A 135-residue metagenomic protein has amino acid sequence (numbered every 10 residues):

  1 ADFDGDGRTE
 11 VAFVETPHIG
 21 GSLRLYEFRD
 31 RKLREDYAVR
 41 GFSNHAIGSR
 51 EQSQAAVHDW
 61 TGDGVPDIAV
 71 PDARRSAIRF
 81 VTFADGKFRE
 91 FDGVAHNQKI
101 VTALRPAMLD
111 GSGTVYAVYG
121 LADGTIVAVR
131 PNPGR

Functional and structural regions predicted by a protein language model:
A1-R135: Beta-propeller-forming repeat regions
